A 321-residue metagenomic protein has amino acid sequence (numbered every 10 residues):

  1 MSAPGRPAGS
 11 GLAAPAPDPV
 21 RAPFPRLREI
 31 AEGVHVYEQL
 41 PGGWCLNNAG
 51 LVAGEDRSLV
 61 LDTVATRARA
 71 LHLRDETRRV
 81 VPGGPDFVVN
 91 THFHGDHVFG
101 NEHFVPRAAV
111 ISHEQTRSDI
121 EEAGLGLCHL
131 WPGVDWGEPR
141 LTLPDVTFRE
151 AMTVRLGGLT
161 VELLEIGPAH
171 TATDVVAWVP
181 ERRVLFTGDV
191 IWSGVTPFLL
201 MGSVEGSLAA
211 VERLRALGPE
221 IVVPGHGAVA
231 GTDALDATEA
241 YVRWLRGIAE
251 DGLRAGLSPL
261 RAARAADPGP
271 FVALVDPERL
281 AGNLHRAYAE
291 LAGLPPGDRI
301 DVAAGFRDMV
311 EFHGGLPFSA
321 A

Functional and structural regions predicted by a protein language model:
S2-V34: N-terminal amphipathic/basic leader segments beginning at the initiator methionine
S10, L257-A321: C-terminal regulatory/interaction regions
P25, L40-G42, W136-D145, E165-P168: Short Gly/Pro-enriched turn/cap motifs at secondary-structure boundaries
L27-E76, V175-T187: Conserved beta-strand hairpin/beta-sheet module of binuclear metal-dependent hydrolase folds, prominently
I30-H35, P132-W136, G157-L163: Short Pro/Gly-enriched beta-strand edge/turn motifs at strand-loop
G33, V52, D62, T77 (+10 more regions): Divalent metal-coordination and catalytic microenvironments
R57-L59, A65-R67, T153, T160-D251: Metallo-beta-lactamase
A68-L71, D75-T153, A172: Active-site HxH/HxHxD metal-binding segment of metal-dependent hydrolases
